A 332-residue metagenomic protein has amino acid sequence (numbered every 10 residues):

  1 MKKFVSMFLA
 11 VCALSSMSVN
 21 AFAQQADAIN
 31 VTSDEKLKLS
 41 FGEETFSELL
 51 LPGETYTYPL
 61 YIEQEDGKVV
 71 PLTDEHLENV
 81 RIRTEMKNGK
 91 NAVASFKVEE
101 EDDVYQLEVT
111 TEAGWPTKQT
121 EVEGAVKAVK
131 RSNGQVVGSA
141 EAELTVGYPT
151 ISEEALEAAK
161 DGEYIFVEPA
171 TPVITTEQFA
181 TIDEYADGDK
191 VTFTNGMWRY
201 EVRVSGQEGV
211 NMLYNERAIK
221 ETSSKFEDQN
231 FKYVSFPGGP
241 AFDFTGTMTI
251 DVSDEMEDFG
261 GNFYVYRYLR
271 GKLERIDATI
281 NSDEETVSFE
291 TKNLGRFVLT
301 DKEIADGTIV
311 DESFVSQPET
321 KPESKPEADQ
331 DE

Functional and structural regions predicted by a protein language model:
S6, S15-T32, D331-E332: Sec-dependent signal peptide cleavage junction
Q24-T84, Y164-P172: Solvent-exposed, low-complexity, repeat-rich "mucin-like" stalks and linkers
T73-D103: Low-complexity "stalk/linker" and mucin-like segments enriched in Ser/Thr/Pro/Ala/Gly
V98-Q119: Extracellular/luminal low-complexity segments enriched in Ser/Thr/Pro
W115-V136: A short beta-strand micro-motif common to beta-rich folds, especially ectodomain repeats
L144-T175, N215-F263, L269: Proteolytic processing hotspots in large secreted/extracellular or virion-associated proteins and select intracellular
P149-N195, E201, N293-G295, T300-E332: Intrinsically disordered, low-complexity repeat and linker tracts
A241-V298, E303-I304: Proteolytic-maturation and junctional protease-sensitive modules
